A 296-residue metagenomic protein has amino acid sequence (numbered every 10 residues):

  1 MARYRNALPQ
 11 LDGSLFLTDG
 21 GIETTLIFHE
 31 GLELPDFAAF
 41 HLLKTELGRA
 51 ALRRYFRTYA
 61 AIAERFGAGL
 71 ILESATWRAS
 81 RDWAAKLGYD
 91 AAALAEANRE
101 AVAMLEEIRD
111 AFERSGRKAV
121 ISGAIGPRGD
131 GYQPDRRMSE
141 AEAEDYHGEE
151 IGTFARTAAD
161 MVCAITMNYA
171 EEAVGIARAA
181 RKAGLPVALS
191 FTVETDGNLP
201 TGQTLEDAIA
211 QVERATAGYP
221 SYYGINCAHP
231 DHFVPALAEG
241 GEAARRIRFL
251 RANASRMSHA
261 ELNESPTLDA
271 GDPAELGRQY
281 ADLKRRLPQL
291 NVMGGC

Functional and structural regions predicted by a protein language model:
M1-C296: Domain-level signal for soluble alpha/beta catalytic cores
